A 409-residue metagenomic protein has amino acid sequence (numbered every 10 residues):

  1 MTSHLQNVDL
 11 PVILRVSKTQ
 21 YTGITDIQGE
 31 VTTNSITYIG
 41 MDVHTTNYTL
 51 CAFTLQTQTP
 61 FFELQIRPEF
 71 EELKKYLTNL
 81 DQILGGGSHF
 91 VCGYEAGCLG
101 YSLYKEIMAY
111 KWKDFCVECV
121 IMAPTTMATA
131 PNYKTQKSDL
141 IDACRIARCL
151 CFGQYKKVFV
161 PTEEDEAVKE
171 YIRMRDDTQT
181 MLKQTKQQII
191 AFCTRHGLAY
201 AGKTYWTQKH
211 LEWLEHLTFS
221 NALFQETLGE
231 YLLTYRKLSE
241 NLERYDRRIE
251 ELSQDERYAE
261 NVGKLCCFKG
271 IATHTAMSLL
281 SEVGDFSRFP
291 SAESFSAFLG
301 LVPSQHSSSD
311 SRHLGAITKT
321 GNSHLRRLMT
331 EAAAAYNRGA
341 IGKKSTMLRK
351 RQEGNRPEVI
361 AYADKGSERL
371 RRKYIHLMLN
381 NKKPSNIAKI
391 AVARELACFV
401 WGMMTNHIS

Functional and structural regions predicted by a protein language model:
M1-I36, P60-E63, L84: Intrinsically disordered, low-complexity and often Lys/Arg-enriched segments
T32-T54, I146: Gly/Thr-rich phosphate-binding beta-strand-loop-beta motif of the actin/hexokinase/Hsp70
T45-E72: Short glycine-rich, Thr/Ser-proximal phosphate-binding strand/loop in the N-terminal lobe of ATP-dependent enzymes
F70-V91: Short, basic/hydrophobic alpha-helical segments
F90-L103: Acidic, metal-coordinating catalytic cores used for nucleic-acid/nucleotide bond scission and strand-transfer chemistry
C119-K157, W213, S311-T320: Short alpha-helix plus adjacent loop in nuclease-associated cores
D176-K264, E353: Glycine-rich, often acidic, oxyanion-interacting loops/wings at catalytic, nucleic-acid, or phospho-protein interfaces
G263-C267, T273, L279-N381: Phosphate-backbone recognition surface of nucleic-acid-processing proteins
